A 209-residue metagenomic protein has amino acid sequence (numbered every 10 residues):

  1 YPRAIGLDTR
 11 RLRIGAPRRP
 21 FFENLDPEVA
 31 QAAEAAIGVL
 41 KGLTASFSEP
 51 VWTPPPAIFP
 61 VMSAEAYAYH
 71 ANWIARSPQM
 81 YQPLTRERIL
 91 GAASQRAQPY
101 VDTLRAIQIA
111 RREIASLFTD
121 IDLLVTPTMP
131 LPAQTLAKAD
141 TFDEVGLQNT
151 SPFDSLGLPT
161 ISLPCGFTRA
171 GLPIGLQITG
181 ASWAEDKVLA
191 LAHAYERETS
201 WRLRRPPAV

Functional and structural regions predicted by a protein language model:
Y1-P60, A93-S94: Gly/Ser-rich, acidic/histidine-flanked active-site/gating loops
P2-P17, P60-A115, S162-G175: Short helix-loop capping/hinge segments that flank enzyme active sites or metal/cofactor-binding pockets
P27-V29, A57-A68, T135-F142: Short glycine/threonine-rich loop-to-helix capping motif typified by GTGT followed within a few residues by an Asp-Pro
A30-E34, Y67, G146-N149, A192: Amphipathic alpha-helical segments in well-structured domains
T53, A64, A181-W183: Short, surface-exposed acidic/glycine-rich loop or hinge patches that mediate macromolecular interfaces
N72, Q95-V209: Glycine-rich, small-residue loops and helix-cap segments that act as flexible hinges at active-site edges
